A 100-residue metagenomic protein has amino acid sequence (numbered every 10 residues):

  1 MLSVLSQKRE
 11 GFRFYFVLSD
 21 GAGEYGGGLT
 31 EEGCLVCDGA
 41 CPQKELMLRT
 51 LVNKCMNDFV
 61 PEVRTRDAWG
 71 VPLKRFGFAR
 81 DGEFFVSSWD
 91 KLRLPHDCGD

Functional and structural regions predicted by a protein language model:
M1-S6, H96-D100: Conserved N-terminal entry element of GNAT/NAT acetyltransferase domains
S6-Y25: Conserved beta-hairpin
G28-P42, S87-D90: Conserved acetyl-CoA binding element of GNAT-fold acetyltransferases
D38-C41, T65-W69: Structural motif
C41-M56: Conserved acetyl-CoA-binding loop-helix of GNAT-fold acetyltransferases
C55-A68: Conserved GNAT acetyl-CoA-binding A-motif
D67-F84: Conserved active-site alpha-helix within GNAT-family acetyltransferase domains
E83-D100: C-terminal "cap" of GNAT-fold acetyltransferases
